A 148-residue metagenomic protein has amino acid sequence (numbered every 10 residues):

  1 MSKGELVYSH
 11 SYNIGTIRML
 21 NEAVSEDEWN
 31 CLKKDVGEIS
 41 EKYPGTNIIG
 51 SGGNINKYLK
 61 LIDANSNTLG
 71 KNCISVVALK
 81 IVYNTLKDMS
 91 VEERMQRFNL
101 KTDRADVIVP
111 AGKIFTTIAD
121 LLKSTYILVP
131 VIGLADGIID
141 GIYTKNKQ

Functional and structural regions predicted by a protein language model:
M1-Q148: Helical "lid/coupling" subdomains associated with nucleotide-phosphate turnover
